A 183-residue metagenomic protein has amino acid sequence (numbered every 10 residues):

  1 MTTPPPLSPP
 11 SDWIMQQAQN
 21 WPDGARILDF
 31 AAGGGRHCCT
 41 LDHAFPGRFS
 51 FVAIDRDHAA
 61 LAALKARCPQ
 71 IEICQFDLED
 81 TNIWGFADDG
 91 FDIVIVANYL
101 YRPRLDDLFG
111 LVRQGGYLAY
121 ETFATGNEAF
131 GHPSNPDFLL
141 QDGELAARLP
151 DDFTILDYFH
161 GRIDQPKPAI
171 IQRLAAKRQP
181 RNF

Functional and structural regions predicted by a protein language model:
M1-P22: S-adenosyl-L-methionine
G24-G33: Conserved class I S-adenosyl-L-methionine
G34-P46: Conserved SAM-binding loop of SAM-dependent methyltransferases across substrates and taxa, primarily the Class I
S50-D55: Conserved SAM-binding motif I beta-strand of class I
D57-A59: Conserved SAM/SAH-binding beta-strand->alpha-helix loop
W84-I93: A short acidic, Gly/Pro-enriched loop at the edge of an enzyme's catalytic core that lines a small-molecule cofactor
L100-F109: A short, conserved alpha-helix within the catalytic core of class I
G116-G126: Conserved beta-strand signature within the Rossmann-like core of class I S-adenosyl-L-methionine
